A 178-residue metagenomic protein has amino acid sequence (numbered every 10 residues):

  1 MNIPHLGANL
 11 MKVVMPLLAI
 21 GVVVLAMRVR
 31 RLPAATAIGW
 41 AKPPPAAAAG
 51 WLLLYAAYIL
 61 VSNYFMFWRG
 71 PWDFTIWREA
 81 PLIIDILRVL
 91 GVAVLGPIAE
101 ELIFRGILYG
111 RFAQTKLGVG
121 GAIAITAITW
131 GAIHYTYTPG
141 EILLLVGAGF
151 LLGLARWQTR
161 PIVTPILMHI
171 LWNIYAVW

Functional and structural regions predicted by a protein language model:
M1-R30: Alpha-helical transmembrane segments in multi-pass membrane proteins
N2-N9, L32-G96, G110, Q114: Juxtamembrane helix-loop-helix connectors linking adjacent transmembrane helices in multi-pass membrane enzymes
K12-V14, A26-R28, F65-D73, R105 (+1 more regions): Short linear motifs at secondary-structure transitions and domain/linker junctions
V24-A34, A155-Q158: Structural signal for the C-terminal ends of transmembrane alpha-helices and the immediately following loop
A56-W68, I83-W178: Transmembrane helix-loop-helix hairpins at the membrane interface of multi-pass integral membrane proteins
